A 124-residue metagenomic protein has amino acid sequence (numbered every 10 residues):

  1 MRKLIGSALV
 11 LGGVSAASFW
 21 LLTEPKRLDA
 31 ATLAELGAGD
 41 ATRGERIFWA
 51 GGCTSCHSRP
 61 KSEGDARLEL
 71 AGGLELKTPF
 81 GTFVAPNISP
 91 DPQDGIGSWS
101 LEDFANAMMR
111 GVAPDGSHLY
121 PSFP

Functional and structural regions predicted by a protein language model:
M1-L28: N-terminal type II signal-anchor transmembrane helix that functions as the membrane-insertion/stop-transfer segment
T23, D65, A71, F83 (+3 more regions): Residue-level signal for pocket-adjacent positions within structured domains
E24-W49, S98: Electrostatic cytochrome c docking/interface patches
G37-L76: Sequence/structural segment immediately N-terminal to covalent heme-attachment motifs in c-type and related
R46-S58, P86, E102-M109, P121-P124: C-type cytochrome heme c attachment motif
G72-N106: Electron-transfer interface patches adjacent to heme c in soluble/periplasmic c-type cytochromes and di-/multiheme
G97, D115-S117: Substrate-binding/catalytic groove segments of enzymes that remodel or degrade extracellular structural polymers
R110-P114: Glycine-rich, acidic and aromatic/proline-enriched surface loops and short helix-turn segments that act as binding
